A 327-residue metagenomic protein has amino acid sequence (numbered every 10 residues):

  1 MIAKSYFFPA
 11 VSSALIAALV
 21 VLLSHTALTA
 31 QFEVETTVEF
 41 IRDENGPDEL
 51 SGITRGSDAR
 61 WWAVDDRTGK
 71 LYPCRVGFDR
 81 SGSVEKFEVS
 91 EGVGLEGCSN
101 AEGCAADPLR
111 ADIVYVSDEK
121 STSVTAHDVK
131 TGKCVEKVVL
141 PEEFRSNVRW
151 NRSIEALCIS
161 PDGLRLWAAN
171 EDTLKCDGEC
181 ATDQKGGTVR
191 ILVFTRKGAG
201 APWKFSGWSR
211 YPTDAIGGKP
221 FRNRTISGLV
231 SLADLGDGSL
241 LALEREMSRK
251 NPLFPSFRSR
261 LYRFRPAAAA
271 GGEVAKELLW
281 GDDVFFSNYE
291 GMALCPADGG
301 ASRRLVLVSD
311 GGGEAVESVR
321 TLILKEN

Functional and structural regions predicted by a protein language model:
M1-F8: N-terminal secretory signal peptides that target proteins for export/translocation
S12-S24: Bacterial N-terminal signal peptides
A27-N327: Sequence/structural signature of beta-propeller domains
